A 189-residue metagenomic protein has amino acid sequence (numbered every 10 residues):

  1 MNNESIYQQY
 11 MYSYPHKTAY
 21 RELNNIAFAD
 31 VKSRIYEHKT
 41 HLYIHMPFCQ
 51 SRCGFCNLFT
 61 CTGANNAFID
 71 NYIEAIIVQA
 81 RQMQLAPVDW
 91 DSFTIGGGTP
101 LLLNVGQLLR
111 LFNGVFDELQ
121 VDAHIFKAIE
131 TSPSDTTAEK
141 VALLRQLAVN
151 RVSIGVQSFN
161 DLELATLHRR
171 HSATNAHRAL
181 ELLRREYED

Functional and structural regions predicted by a protein language model:
M1-L42, Q50-S51, D91: Flexible, acidic/Gly-rich N-terminal and inter-domain linker regions that tether and position cofactor-handling modules
F28, K32-I35, F55, T62 (+2 more regions): Generic signal for short, ordered secondary-structure residues within or immediately flanking folded domains
Y36, H45-P47, L182-R185: Short glycine/proline-enriched loop/turn "hinge" motifs that connect secondary-structure elements and lie
H41, G54, K127: Divalent metal-dependent hydrolysis catalytic cores, especially in the metallo-beta-lactamase
L42-I44, I154: Short beta-strand motif preference
I44-T60: Local cysteine-cluster metal-coordination motifs and their immediate loop/turn environment, predominantly Fe-S cluster
T60-A86, D91-D189: Conserved non-cysteine loop/helix-boundary elements of the Radical SAM core domain that shape
